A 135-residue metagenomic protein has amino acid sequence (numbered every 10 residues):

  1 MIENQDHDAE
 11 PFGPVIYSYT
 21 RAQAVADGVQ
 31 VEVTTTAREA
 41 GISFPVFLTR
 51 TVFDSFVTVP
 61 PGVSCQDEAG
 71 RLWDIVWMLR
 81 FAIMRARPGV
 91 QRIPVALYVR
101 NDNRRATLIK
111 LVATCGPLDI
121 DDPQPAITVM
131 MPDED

Functional and structural regions predicted by a protein language model:
M1-E3, P132-D135: Short intrinsically disordered terminal tails
M1-G89: N-terminal "domain-start" segment
F56-E134: Functional cores of ribonucleases/endoribonucleases
